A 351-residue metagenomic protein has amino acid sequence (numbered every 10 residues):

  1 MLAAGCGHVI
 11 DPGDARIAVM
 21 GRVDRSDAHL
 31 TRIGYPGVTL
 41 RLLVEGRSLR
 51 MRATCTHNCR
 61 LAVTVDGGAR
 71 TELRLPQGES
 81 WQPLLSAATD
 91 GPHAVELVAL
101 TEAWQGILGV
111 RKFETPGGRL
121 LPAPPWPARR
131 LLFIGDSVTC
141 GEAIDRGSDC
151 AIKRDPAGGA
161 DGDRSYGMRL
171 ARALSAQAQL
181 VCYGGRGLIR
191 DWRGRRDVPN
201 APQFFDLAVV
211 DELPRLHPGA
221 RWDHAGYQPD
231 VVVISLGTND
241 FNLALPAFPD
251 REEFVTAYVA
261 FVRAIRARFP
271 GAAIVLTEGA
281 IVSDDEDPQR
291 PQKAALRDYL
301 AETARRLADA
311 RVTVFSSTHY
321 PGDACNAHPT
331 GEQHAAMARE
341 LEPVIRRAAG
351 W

Functional and structural regions predicted by a protein language model:
M1-I134, V138-G162: N-terminal secretory targeting modules
G7-V44, T56, N239, P246 (+4 more regions): Conserved catalytic region of serine esterases and O-acyltransferases that act on ester linkages in lipids
Y35-G37, G78, L100-L108, I144 (+3 more regions): Conserved SGNH/GDSL esterase-like catalytic core that processes O-acyl groups on lipids and polysaccharides
R130-I134, T139, A178-C182, D230-S235 (+2 more regions): Structural recognition of the beta-strand scaffold that forms the well-ordered cores of secreted hydrolase catalytic
T139, S175, G237, R263-P270 (+3 more regions): Sec-exported extracytoplasmic/periplasmic mature domains
P249-I274: Glycoside hydrolase catalytic-domain groove-lining segments
R251, V255, G331-E342: Short, amphipathic alpha-helical "lid/cap" segments that border enzyme active or binding sites
V275-F315, A327, G331-A338: Substrate-gating cap/lid alpha-helix
